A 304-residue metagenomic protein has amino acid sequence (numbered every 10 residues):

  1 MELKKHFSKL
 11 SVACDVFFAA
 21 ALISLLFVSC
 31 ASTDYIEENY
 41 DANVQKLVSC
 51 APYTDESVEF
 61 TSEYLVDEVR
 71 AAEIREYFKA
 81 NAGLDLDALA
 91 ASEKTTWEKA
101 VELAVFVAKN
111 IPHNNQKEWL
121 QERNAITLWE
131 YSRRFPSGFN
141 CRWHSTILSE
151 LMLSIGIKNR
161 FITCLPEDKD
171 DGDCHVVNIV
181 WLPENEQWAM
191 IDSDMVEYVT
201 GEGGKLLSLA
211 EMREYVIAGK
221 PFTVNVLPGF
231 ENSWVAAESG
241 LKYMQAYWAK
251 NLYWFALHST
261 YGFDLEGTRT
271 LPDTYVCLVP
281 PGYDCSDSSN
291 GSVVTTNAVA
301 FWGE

Functional and structural regions predicted by a protein language model:
M1-S11: N-terminal secretory signal peptides that target proteins for export/translocation
D15-F27: Bacterial N-terminal signal peptides
N43-F139: Secondary-structure boundary elements
W97-V101, L153-R160, E184-W188: Loop/turn elements at helix/coil->beta-strand transitions in domains of secreted/extracellular proteins
V105-P112, L153-I157, L182-P183, I217: Sec-exported extracytoplasmic/periplasmic mature domains
Q116-V177: Active-site neighborhood of thiol-dependent amide/isopeptide-bond enzymes
W181, N185-E304: His-Asp-centered catalytic microenvironments across diverse enzyme cores, prominently the transglutaminase-like
